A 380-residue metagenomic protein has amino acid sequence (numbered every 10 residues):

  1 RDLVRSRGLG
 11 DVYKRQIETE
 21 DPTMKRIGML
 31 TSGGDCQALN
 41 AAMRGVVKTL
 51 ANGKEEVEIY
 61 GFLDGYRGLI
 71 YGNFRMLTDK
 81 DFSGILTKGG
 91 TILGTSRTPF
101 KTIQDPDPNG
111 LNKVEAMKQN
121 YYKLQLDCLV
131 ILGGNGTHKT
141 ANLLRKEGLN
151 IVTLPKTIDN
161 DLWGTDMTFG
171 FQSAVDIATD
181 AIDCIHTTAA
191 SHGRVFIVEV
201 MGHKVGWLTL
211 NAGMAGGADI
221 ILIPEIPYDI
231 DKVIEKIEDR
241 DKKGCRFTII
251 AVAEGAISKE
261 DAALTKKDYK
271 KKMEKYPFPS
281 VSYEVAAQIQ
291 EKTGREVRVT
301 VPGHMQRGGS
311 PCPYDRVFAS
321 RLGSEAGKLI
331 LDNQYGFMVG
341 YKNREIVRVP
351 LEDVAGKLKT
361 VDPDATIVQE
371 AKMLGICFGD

Functional and structural regions predicted by a protein language model:
R1-Q16: Single conserved hydrophobic/aromatic residue that forms the stacking wall/gate of nucleotide- or nucleobase-binding
M24-N73: N-terminal phosphate-binding or glycine-rich loops at protein starts, especially the Walker A/P-loop of NTPases
R26-G34, I92-G94, D127-I131, F196-E199: Short glycine-rich or small-residue beta-strand-to-loop segments that form or flank ligand, phosphate, metal/Fe-S
D35-V46, L69-I70, V114-E115, L126-N142 (+6 more regions): Short glycine/serine/threonine-rich phosphate/pyrophosphate-binding segments that cradle anionic phosphate groups
G53-K54, Y60, L144-T168, Q172-V175 (+1 more regions): Short, acidic/small-residue loops that bind anionic groups at enzyme active sites
Y71-L129, F169-D176, D180, D380: Glycine-rich oxoanion-binding loops at beta->alpha junctions
N120, I131-G133, K139-L143, F171-H192 (+1 more regions): Accessory alpha-helical/coil subdomains and C-terminal extensions that flank or cap enzyme catalytic cores
P277-D380: C-terminal non-catalytic interaction/assembly regions of soluble proteins
